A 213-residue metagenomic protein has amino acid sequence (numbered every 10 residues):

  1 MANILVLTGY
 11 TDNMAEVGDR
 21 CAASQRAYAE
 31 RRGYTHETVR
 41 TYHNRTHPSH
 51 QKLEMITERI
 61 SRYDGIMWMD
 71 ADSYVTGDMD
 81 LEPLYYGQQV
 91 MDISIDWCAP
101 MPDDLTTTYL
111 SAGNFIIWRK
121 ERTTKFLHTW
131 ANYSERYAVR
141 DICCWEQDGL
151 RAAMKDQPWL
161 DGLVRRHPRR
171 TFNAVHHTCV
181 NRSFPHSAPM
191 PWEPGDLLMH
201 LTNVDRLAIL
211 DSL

Functional and structural regions predicted by a protein language model:
M1-Y63, E121, W159: N-terminal anchoring/stem segment of glycosyltransferases
N3, S111-G113, G195-D196: Short, surface-exposed beta-edge/turn micro-motifs
G9, V39-Y42, S94-D96, H167-R169: Conserved beta-strand termini and adjacent loop/short-helix elements that scaffold enzyme active sites in alpha/beta
Y10-M14, C98-A99, V204: Short polar catalytic/cofactor-binding loops
G18, T46-S49, T108, C143 (+1 more regions): Solvent-exposed, acidic/flexible segments
D19-R20, D80-L81, H128-W130: Short coil/turn segments at secondary-structure boundaries
H43-N44, P48-T124: GT-A fold catalytic core of metal-dependent nucleotide-sugar glycosyltransferases, centered on the diacidic
E54, W118, R122-L213: Catalytic core and acceptor-binding pocket of nucleotide-sugar-dependent glycosyltransferases
